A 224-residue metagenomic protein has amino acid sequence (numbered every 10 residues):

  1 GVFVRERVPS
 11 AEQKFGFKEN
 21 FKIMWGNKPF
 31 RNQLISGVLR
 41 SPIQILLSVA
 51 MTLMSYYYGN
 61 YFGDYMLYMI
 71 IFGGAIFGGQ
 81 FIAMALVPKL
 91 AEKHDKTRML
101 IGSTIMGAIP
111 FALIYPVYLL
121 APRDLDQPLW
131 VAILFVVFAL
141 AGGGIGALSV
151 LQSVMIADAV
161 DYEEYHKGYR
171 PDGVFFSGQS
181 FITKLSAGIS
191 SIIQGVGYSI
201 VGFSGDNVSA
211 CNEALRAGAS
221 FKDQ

Functional and structural regions predicted by a protein language model:
G1-Q224: Membrane-embedded alpha-helical bundles of multi-pass transporters/translocases, especially carrier/permease families
